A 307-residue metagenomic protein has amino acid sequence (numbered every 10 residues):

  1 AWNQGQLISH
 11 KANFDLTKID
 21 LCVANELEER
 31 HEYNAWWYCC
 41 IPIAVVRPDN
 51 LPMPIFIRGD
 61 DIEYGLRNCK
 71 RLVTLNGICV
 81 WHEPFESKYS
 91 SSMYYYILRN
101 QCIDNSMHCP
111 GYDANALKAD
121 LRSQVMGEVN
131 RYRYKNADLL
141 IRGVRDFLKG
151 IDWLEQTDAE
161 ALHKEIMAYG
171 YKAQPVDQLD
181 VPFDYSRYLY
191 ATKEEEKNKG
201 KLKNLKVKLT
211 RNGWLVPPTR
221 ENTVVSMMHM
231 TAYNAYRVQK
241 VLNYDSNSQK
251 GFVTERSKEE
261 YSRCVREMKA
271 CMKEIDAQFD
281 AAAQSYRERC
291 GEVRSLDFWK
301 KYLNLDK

Functional and structural regions predicted by a protein language model:
A1, L27-R30, I43, R47 (+2 more regions): Catalytic cores of nucleotide-enabled group-transfer and carboxylate-activating enzymes in metabolic and assembly-line
A1-A12: Conserved donor NDP-sugar-binding/catalytic core segment of glycosyltransferases
F14-C39: A recurrent flexible, glycine/aromatic-enriched loop bordering the glycosyltransferase active site that acts as
A24-H31, V46-P52, C79-S87: Glycine- and acidic
A35-Y38, P48-L66, R71-V80, S92: Donor nucleotide-sugar recognition loop
D61-I62, Y94-Q101, I141: Amphipathic alpha-helical segments in well-structured domains
L75, W81-N100, K135: Nucleotide-sugar-dependent glycosyltransferase catalytic core
N100-K307: Terminal low-complexity segments of carbohydrate-biosynthetic enzymes
